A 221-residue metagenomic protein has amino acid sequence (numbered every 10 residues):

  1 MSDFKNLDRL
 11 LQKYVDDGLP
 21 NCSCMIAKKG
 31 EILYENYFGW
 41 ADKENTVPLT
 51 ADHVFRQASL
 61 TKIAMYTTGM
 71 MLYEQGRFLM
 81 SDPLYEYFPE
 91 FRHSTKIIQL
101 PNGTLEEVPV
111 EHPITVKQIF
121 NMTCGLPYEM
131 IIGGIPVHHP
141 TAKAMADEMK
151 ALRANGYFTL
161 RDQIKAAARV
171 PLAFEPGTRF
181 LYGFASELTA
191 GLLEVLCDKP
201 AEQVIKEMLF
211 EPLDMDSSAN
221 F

Functional and structural regions predicted by a protein language model:
D3-V15: Short, basic/aromatic recognition patches
Q12-P48, M80-D82, A154-Y157: A short, well-structured edge-of-sheet supersecondary motif
P20-C22, K117, D216: Loop/turn elements at helix/coil->beta-strand transitions in domains of secreted/extracellular proteins
E35-Y37, M130-I135, F221: Short, solvent-exposed loop/turn and secondary-structure capping segments
K43-L181: Active-site-proximal loop and beta-strand segments within enzyme catalytic domains
A64-Y66, E187-A190: Well-ordered alpha-helical segments within folded domains of soluble proteins
M71-E90, L196-F221: Short, well-structured active-site flanking segments
